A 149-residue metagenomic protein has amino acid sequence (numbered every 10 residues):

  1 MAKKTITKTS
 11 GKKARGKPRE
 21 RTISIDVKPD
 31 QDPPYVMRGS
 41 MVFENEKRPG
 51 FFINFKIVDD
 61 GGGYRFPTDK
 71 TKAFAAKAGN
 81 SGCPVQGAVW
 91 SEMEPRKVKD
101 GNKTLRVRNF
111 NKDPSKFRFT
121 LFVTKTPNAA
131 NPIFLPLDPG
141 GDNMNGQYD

Functional and structural regions predicted by a protein language model:
M1-R15: Long, contiguous interaction/targeting segments characteristic of exported/extracellular or secretory-pathway proteins
K3-T7, E20, G79, S91 (+2 more regions): A detector of low-complexity, intrinsically disordered, Ser/Thr/Gly/Pro/Ala-rich segments
A14-F52: N-terminal edge beta-strand
K28, V58, T71-G79, F122-T126: Predominantly extracellular/luminal cell-surface or secreted proteins
F52-V58: Short edge beta-strand/loop segments characteristic of extracellular beta-sandwich folds
D60-F66: Extended, low-complexity, turn-rich repeat/linker tracts enriched in Gly/Pro/Ser/Thr and Asp/Glu that occur
F66-E94: Short, surface-exposed alpha-helix to beta-strand junction/turn motifs within ectodomains of secreted and cell-envelope
W90-D149: Extracellular/periplasmic metallocenter environments
